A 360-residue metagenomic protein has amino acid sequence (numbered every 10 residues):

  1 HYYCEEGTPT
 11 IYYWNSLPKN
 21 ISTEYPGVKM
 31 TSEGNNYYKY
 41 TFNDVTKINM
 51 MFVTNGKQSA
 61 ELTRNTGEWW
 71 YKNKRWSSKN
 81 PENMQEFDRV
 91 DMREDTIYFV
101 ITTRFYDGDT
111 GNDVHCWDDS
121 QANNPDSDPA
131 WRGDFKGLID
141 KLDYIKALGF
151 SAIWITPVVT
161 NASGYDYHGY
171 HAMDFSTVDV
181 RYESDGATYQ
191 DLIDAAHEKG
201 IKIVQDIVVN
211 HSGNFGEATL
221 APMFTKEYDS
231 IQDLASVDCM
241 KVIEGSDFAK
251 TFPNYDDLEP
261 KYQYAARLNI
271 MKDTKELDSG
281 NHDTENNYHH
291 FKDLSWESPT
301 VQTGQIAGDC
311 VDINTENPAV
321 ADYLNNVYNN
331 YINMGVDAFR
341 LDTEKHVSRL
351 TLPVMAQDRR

Functional and structural regions predicted by a protein language model:
C4-T8, I101-D107: Short polar catalytic/cofactor-binding loops
E5-V45, N55-R64: Aromatic-rich carbohydrate-binding modules that target alpha-glucans
I11, Q85-V90, E94, Y98: Mature N-terminal, pre-catalytic/accessory segment of carbohydrate-active enzymes
M30, I332-R340: Short, surface-exposed connector motifs at secondary-structure boundaries
N65-F87: Extracellular beta-sheet/turn segments enriched in Thr/Pro/Gly and aliphatic residues
R89-D95, T103-M334, V354-R360: Substrate-binding/active-site clefts of carbohydrate-active enzymes
V204, A338-E344: Short catalytic-loop micro-motif centered on adjacent basic/acidic residues
N330, K345-H346: The feature represents the membrane-entry module of six-transmembrane cation channels
